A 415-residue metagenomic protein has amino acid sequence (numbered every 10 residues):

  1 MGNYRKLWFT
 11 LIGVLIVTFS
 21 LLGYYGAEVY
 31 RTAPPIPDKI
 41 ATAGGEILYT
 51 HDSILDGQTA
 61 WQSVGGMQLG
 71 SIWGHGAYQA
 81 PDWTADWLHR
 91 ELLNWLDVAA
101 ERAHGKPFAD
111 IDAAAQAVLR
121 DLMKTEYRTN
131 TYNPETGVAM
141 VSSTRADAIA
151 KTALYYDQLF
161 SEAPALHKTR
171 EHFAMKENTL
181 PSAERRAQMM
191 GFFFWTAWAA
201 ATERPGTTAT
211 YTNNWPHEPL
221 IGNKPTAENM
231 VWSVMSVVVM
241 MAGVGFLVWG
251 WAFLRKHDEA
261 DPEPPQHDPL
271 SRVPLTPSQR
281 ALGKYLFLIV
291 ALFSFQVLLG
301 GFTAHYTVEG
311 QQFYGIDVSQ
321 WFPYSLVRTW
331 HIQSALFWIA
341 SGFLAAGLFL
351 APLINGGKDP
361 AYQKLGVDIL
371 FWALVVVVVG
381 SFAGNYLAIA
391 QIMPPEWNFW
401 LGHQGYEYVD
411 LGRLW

Functional and structural regions predicted by a protein language model:
M1-T50: Post-cleavage N-terminal segment of exported redox proteins
W8-A27, W61, L69, G206 (+6 more regions): Hydrophobic cores of alpha-helical transmembrane segments in multi-pass integral membrane proteins
Y30-H51, H75-Q79, W87, W95 (+3 more regions): Membrane-interface interhelical loops and short amphipathic "cap" helices that link adjacent transmembrane segments
R31-M230: Soluble extramembrane regions of membrane proteins in the secretory/endomembrane system
H51, Q62-G66, H267-P277, D317-Q320: Short linear interaction motifs
L88, D97-V98, L353-N355, Y362-K364: Short, charged/polar low-complexity linear motifs in solvent-exposed/disordered segments
H257-L282, K358-A361: Membrane-interfacial, low-structure loops and terminal tails that flank and connect transmembrane helices in multi-pass
